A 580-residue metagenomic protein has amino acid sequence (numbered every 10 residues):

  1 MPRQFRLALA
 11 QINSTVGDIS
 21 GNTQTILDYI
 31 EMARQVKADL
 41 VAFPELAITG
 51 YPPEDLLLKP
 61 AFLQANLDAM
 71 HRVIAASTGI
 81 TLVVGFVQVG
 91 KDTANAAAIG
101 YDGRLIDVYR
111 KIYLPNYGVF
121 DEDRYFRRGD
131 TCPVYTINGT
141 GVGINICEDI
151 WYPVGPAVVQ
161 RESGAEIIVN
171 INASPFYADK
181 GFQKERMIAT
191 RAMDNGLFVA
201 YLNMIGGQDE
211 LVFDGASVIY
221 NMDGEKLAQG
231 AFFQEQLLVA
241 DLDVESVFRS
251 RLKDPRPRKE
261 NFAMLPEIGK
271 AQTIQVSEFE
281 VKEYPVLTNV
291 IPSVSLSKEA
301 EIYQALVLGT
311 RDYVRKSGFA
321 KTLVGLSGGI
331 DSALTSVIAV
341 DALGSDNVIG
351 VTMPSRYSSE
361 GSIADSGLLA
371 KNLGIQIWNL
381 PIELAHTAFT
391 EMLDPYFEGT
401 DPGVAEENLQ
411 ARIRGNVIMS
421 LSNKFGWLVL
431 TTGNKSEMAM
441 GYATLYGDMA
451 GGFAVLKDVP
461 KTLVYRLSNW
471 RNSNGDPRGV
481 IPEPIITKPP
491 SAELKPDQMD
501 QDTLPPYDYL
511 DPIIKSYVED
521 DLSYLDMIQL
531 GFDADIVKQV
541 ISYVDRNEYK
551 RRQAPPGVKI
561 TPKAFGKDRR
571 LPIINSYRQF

Functional and structural regions predicted by a protein language model:
M1-G325, D341, S345, I377: Enzyme catalytic cores with a strong preference for nitrogen-chemistry domains
R6, S246-S327, S332-F580: ATP/NTP-dependent adenylation/nucleotidyl-transfer catalytic domains that generate, transfer, or process NMP-activated
